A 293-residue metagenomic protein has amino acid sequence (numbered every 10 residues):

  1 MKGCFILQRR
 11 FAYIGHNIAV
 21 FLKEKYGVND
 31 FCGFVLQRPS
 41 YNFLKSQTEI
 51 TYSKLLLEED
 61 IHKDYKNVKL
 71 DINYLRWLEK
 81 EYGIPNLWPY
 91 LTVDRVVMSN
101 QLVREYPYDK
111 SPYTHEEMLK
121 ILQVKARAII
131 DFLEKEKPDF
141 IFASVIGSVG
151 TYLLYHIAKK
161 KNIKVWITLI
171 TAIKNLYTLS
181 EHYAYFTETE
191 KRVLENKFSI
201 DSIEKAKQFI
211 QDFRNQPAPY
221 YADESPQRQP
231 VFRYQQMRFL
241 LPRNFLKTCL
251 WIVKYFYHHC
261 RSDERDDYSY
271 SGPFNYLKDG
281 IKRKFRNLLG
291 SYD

Functional and structural regions predicted by a protein language model:
M1-F5, V28-G33, I50, D139-F140 (+1 more regions): Hydrophobic beta-strand segments of well-ordered beta-sheets in folded domains
M1-R10, Q37, T114, F142: Nucleotide-activated donor-dependent transferases that construct or modify glycoconjugates
C4, R9-G27, C32, L153-H156: Histidine-anchored nucleotide/phosphate-binding helix
N17, V124-A128: Well-ordered alpha-helical segments embedded in enzymatic catalytic cores
K25-Q123, I173-Y292: Conserved N-terminal ligand/cofactor-binding loop architecture of enzyme catalytic domains
R127-K191: Conserved nucleotide-sugar donor-interacting segment of glycosyltransferase catalytic cores, predominantly GT-B
